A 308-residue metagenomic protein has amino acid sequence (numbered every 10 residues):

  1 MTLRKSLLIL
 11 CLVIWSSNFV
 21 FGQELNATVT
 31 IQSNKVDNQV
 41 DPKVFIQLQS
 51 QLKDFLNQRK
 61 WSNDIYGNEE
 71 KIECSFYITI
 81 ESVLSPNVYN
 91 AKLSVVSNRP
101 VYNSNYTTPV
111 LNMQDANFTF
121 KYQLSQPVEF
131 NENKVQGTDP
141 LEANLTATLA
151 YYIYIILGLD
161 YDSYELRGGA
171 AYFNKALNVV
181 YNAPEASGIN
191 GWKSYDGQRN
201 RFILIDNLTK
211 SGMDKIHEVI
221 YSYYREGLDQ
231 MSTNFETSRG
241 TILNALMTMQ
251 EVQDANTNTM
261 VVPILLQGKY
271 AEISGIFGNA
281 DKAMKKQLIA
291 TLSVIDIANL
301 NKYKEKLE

Functional and structural regions predicted by a protein language model:
M1-L25: Bacterial Sec-dependent N-terminal signal peptides
Q23-N90, V101-N103: Start-of-domain marker
T30, M213, H217-E308: A cross-kingdom marker for long, charged
K35-P42, V135-A143, D254-A255: Second-shell loop/turn segments in exported
K53-W61, Y154, G158-D162, S274 (+1 more regions): Sec-exported extracytoplasmic/periplasmic mature domains
N87-I203: Acidic/His-rich structured neighborhood in mature extracellular/periplasmic domains
L157, Y164-N258: Flexible, glycine-rich surface segments
